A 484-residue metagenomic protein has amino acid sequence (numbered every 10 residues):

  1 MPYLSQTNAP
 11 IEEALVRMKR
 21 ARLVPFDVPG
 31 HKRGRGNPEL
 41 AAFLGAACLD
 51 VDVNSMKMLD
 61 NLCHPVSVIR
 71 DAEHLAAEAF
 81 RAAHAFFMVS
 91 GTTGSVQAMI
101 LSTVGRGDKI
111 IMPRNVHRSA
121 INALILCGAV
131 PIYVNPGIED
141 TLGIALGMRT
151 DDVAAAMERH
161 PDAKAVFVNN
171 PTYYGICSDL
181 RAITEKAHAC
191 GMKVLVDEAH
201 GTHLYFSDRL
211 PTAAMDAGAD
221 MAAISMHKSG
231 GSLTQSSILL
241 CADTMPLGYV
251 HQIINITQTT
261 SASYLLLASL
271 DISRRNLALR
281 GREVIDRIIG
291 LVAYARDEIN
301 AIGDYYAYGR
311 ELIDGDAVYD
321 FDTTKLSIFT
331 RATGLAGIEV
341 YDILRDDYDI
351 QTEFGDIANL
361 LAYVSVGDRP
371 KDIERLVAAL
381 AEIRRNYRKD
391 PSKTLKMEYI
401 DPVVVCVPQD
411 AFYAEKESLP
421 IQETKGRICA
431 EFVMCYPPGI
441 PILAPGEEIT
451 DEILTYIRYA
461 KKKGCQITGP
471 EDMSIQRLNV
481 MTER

Functional and structural regions predicted by a protein language model:
M1-S67: N-terminal "arm"/small-domain region of PLP-dependent enzymes with the aminotransferase-like
N8, M215, G230, S263-L266 (+6 more regions): Active-site-proximal structural scaffolding
I11-V16, R20, H64, A82 (+1 more regions): Conserved PLP-enzyme active-site core in the AAT-like
L49-G94: Conserved N-terminal alpha-helix of the aminotransferase class I/II PLP-enzyme fold
L59, F86-M88, V166-N169, S327 (+1 more regions): Short glycine-rich or small-residue beta-strand-to-loop segments that form or flank ligand, phosphate, metal/Fe-S
F87, Y133-N135, I224, F354 (+1 more regions): Structural signal for conserved beta-strand scaffold positions within catalytic alpha/beta enzyme cores
Y294-G469: Conserved C-terminal alpha-helix-loop-beta "cap" of PLP-dependent enzymes that closes/shapes the active-site mouth
Q466-R484: Charge-dense polyanion-binding interfaces
